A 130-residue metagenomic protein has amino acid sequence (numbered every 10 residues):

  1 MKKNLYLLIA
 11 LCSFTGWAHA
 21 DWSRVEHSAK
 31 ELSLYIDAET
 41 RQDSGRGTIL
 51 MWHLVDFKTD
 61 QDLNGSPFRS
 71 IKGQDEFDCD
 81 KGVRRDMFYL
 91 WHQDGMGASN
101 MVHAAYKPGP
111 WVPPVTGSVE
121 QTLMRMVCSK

Functional and structural regions predicted by a protein language model:
N4-F14: Sec-dependent N-terminal signal peptides
G16-K130: N-terminal secretory-pathway/extracellular module detecting exported/lumenal segments and adjacent signal-anchor/first
